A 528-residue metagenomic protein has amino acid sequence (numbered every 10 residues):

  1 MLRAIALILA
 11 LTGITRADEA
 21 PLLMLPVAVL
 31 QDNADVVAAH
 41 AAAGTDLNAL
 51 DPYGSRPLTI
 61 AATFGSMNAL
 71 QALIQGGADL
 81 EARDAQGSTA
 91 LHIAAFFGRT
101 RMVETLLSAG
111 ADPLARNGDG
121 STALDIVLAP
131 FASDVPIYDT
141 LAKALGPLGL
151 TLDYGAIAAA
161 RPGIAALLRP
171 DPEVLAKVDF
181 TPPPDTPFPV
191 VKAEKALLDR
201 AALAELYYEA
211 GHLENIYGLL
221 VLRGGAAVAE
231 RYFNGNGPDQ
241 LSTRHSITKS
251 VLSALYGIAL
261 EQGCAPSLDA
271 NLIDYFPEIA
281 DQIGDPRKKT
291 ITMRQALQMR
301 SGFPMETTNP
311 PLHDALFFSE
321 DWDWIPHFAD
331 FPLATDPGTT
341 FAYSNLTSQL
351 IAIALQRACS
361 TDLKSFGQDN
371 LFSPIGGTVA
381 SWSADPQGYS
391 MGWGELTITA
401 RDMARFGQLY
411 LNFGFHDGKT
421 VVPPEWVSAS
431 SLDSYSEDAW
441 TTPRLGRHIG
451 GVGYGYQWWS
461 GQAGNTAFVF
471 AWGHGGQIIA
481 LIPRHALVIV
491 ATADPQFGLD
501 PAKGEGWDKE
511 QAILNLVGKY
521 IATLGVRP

Functional and structural regions predicted by a protein language model:
V27-D32, I60-S66, I93-R99, I126-D134: Ankyrin repeat A-helix N-terminal signature
N33-A41, S66-I74, R99-L107, S133-A142 (+1 more regions): Ankyrin repeat structural motif
G225, T243-L268, A296, I351-L355 (+1 more regions): Active-site SXXK
P238-D239, T308-G394: Catalytic-site signature segments of enzymes, centered on catalytic residues
Q262-F303, D330, C359-G394, I398: Active-site helix/loop module of the DD-peptidase/beta-lactamase fold, centered on the serine-lysine SxxK catalytic
G377-A380, S431-V488: Active-site Gly/Thr loop motif
